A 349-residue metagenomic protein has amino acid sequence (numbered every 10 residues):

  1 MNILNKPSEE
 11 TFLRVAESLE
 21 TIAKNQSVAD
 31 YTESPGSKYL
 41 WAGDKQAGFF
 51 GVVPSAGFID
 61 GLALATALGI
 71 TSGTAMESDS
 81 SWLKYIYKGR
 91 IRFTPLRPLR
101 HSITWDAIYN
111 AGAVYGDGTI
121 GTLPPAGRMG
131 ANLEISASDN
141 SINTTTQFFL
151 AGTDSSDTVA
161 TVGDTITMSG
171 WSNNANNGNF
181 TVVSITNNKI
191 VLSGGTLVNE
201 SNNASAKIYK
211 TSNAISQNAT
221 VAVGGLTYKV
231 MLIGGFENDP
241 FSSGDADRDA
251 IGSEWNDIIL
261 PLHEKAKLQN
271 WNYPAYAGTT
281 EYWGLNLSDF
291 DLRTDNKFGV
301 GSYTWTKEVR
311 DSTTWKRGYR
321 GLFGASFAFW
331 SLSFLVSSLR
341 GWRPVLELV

Functional and structural regions predicted by a protein language model:
M1-E20: Short, intrinsically disordered N-terminal pre-domain segments
S8, S169, S193, W342 (+1 more regions): Extracellular, surface-exposed passenger/stalk and repeat segments of large secreted bacterial proteins
E17-L96, G127-R128, V345: GGW-centered surface loops in extracellular recognition modules
S55, L99-H101, A126, S212-V349: C-terminal, surface-exposed recognition/capping segments
S80-R97, I108-Y109, A113, D117-G118 (+2 more regions): Short acidic-hydrophobic catalytic motif
T119-R128: Surface-exposed beta-loop interaction hotspot
M129-D164, S169-Y228: Small/polar beta-strand repeat architecture
